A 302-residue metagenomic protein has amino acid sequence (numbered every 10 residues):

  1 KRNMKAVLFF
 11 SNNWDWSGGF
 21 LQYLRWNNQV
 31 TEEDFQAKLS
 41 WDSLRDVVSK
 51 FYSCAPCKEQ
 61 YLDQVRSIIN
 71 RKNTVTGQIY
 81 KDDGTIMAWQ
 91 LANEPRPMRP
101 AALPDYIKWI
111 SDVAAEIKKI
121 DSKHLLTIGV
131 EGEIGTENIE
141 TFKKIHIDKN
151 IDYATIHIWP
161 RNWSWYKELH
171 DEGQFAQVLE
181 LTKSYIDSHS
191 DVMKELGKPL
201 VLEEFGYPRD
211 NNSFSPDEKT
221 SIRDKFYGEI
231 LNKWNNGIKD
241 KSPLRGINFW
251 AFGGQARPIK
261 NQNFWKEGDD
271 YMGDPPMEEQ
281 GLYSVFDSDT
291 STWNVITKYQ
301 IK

Functional and structural regions predicted by a protein language model:
K1-W165, Q174-P199, F205-K225, E229-W234 (+3 more regions): Active-site mouth of glycoside hydrolases
K167-L169: Acidic, serine/threonine/proline-rich low-complexity intrinsically disordered regions
I301-K302: Low-complexity, Pro/Thr/Ser/Gly/Ala-rich linker/spacer regions in secreted, extracellular modular proteins
